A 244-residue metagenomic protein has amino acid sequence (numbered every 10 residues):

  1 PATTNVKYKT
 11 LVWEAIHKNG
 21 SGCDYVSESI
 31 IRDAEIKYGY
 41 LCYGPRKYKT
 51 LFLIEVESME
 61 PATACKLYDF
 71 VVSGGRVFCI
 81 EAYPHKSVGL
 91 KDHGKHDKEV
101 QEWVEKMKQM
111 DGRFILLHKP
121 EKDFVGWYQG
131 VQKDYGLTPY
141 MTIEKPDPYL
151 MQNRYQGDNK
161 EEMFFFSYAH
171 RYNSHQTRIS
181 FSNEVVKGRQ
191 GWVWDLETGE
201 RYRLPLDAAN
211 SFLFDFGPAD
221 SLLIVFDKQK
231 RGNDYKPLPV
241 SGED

Functional and structural regions predicted by a protein language model:
P1-D244: Carbohydrate-binding surfaces of carbohydrate-active enzymes
